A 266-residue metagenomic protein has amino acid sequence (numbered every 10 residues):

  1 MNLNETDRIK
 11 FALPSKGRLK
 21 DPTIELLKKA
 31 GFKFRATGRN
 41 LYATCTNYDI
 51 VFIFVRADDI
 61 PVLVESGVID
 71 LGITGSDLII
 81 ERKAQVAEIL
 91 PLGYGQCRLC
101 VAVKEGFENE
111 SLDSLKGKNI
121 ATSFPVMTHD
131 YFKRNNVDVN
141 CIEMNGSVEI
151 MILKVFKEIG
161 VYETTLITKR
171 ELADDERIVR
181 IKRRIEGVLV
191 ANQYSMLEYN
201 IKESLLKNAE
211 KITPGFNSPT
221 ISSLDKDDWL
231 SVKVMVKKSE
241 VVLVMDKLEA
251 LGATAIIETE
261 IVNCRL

Functional and structural regions predicted by a protein language model:
M1-D49, T74-A87, P91-R98, E105-L266: Small-molecule-sensing regulatory modules
I53, P61, D70-T74, K157: Paired acidic/hydrophobic, glycine-rich loop segments that form the ligand-binding mouth/hinge of periplasmic-binding
A57: A sequence-level detector for short glycine-anchored, His/Arg-bearing signature motifs that mark catalytic or binding
I60-L63, E149-M151: Short, hydrophobic alpha-helical packing/hinge segments within bilobed ligand-binding/sensory domains
V64, V101: Hydrophobic/aromatic pocket-lining and membrane-interface residues
S66-G67, L251: Structural motif
